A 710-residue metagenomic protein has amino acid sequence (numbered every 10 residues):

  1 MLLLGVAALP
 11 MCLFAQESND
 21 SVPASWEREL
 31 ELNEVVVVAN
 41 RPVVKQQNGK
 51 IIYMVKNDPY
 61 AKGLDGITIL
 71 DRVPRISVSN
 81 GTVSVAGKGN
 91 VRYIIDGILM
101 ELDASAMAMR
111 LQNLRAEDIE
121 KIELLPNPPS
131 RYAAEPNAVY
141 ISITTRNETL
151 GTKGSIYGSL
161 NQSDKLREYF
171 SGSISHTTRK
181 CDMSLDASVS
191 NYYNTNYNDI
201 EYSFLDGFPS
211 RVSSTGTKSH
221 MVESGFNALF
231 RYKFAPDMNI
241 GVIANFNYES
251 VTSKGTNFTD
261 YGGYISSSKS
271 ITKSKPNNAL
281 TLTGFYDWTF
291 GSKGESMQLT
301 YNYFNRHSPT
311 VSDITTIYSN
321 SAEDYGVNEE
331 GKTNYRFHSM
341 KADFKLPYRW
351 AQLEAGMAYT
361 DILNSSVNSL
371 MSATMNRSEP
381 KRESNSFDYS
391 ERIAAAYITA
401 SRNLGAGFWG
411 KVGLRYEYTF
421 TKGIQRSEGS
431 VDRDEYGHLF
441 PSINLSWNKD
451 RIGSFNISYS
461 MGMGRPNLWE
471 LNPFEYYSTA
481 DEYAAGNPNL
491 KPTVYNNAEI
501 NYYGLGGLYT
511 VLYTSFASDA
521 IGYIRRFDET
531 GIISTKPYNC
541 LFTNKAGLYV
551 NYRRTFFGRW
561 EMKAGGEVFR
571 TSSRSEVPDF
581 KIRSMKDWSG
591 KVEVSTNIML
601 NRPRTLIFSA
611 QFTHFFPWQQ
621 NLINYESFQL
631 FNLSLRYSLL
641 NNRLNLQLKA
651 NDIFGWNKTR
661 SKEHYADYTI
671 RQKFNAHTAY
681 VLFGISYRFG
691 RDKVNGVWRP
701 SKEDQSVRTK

Functional and structural regions predicted by a protein language model:
Q16, L639-K710: C-terminal beta-signal and adjacent terminal beta-strands/loops of Gram-negative outer-membrane beta-barrel proteins
E17-N57, V78-N80, K88-N90, P126-N127: Short, acidic, small-residue-rich periplasmic hinge/interaction motif at the N-terminus of Gram-negative outer-membrane
E34, G66-I69, M107-M109, L124 (+2 more regions): N-terminal periplasmic accessory domains that precede and gate Gram-negative outer-membrane beta-barrel machines
V44, I67-L102: Extracytoplasmic beta-strand/coil segments of soluble accessory domains associated with Gram-negative outer-membrane
K56-N57, L150-I174: Short strand-turn segments of transmembrane beta-barrel domains in outer membranes, especially the first one or two
G66, R72, L99-P126: Short acidic/polar hinge/loop motifs at secondary-structure boundaries that mediate gating or recognition
C181, G225-E249, K273-Q425, S446-N456 (+3 more regions): Face-selective signature of the C-terminal outer-membrane beta-barrel domain
F387-Y389, M463-L512, F516-S518, S534-A546 (+2 more regions): Outer-membrane beta-barrel signature, preferentially recognizing the C-terminal barrel domain of Gram-negative
